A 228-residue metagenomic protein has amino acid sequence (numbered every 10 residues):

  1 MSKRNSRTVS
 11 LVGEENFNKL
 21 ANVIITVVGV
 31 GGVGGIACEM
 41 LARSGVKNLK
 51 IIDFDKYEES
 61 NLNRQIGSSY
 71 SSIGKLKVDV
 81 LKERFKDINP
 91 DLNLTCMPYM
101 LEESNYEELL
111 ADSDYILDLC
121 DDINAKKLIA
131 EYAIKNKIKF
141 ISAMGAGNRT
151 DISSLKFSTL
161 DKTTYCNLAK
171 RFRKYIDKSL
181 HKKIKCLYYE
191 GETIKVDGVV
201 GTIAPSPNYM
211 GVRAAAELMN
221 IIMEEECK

Functional and structural regions predicted by a protein language model:
M1-I25: N-terminal charged helix/coil linker that caps or initiates catalytic domains
A21, A111-Y115, C120-L128, K135 (+3 more regions): Glycine-rich phosphate/adenylate-binding loop
V27-G29, I52: Conserved N-terminal Rossmann-fold NAD(P)-binding element of oxidoreductases
V33-G34: Hydrophobic/small residue at the entry helix of a nucleotide-binding pocket
R43-N48, K135: Conserved S-adenosyl-L-methionine
I51-I88: Glycine-rich phosphate-binding loop and adjoining beta1-alpha1-beta2 segment of Rossmann-like nucleotide-binding folds
M97-Y106: Conserved SAM/SAH-binding loop
